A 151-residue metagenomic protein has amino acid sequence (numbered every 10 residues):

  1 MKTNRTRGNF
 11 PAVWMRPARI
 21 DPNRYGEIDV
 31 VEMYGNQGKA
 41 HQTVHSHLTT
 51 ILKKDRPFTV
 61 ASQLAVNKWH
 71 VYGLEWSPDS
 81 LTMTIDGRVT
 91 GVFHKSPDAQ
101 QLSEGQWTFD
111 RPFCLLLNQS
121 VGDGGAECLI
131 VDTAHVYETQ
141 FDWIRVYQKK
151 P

Functional and structural regions predicted by a protein language model:
M1-P151: GH16 jelly-roll
